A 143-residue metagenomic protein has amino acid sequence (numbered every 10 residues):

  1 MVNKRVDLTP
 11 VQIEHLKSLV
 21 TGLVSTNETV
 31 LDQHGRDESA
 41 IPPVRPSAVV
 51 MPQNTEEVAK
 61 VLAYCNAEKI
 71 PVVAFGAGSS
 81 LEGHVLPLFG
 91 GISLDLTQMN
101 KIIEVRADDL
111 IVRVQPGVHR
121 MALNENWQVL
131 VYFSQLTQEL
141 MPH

Functional and structural regions predicted by a protein language model:
M1-H143: Noncatalytic alpha-helical scaffold of FAD-dependent oxidoreductases
